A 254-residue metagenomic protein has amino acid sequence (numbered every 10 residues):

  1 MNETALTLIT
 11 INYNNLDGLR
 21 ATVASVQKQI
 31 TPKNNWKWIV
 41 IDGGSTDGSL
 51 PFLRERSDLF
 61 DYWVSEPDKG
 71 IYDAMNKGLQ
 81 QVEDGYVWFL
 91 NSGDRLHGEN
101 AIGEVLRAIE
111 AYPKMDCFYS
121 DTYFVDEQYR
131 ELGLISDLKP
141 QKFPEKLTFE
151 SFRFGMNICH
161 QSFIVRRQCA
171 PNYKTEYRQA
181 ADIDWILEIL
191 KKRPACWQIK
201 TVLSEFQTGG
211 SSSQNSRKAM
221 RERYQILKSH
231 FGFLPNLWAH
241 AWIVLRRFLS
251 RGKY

Functional and structural regions predicted by a protein language model:
T4-T7, K37, D184: Cell-envelope/extracellular polymer assembly enzymes that use nucleotide-activated donors
A24-N35: Short, acidic, metal-binding catalytic loop of nucleotide-sugar glycosyltransferases
N35-G44, V64-S65: Short beta-strand/loop segment that forms part of the nucleotide-sugar
D42-P51, N91: A conserved acidic beta->alpha catalytic loop
S49, S65-V82: Glycine-rich, basic loop-to-helix element that forms the pyrophosphate-binding segment of sugar-nucleotide handling
V87: Short aromatic/hydrophobic "clamp" motif used to bind/position activated sugar donors
E99-L134: Conserved donor NDP-sugar-binding/catalytic core segment of glycosyltransferases
P140-A219: Conserved nucleotide-sugar donor-binding catalytic segment
